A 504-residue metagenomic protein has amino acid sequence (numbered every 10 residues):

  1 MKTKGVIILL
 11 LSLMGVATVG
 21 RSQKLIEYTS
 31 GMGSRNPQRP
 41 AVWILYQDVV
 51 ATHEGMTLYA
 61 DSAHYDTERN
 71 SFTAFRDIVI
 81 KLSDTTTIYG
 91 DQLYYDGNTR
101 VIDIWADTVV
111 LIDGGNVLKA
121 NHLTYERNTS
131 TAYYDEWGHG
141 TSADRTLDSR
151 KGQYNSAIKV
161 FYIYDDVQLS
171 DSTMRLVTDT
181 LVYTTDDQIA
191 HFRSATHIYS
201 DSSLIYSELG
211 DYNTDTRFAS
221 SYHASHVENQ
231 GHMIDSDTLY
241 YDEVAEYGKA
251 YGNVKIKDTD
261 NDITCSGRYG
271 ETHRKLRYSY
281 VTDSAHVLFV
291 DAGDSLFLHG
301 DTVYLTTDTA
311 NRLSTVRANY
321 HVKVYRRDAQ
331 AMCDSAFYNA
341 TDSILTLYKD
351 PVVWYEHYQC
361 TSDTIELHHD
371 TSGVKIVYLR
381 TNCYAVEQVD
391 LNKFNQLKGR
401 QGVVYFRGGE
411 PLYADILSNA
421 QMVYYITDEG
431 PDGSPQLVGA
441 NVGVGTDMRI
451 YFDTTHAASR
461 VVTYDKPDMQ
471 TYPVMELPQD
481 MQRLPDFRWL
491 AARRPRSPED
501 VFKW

Functional and structural regions predicted by a protein language model:
M1-E27: Bacterial Sec-dependent N-terminal signal peptides
T18-W504: N-terminal amphipathic/hydrophobic interface segments
